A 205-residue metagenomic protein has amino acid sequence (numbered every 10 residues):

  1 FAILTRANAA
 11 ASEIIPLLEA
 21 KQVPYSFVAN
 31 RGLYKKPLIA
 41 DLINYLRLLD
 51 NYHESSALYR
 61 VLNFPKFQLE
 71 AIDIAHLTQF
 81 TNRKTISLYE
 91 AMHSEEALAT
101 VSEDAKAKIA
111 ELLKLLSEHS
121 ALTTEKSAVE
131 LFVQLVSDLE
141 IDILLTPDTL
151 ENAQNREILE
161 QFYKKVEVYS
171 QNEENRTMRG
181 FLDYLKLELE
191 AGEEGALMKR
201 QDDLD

Functional and structural regions predicted by a protein language model:
F1-F67, A71-A75, Q79-F80, L88-Y89 (+5 more regions): Conserved motor-region signature of P-loop NTPase helicases/translocases
E125: Segments forming glycine/polar-rich beta-alpha architectures that bind adenosine-containing cofactors
